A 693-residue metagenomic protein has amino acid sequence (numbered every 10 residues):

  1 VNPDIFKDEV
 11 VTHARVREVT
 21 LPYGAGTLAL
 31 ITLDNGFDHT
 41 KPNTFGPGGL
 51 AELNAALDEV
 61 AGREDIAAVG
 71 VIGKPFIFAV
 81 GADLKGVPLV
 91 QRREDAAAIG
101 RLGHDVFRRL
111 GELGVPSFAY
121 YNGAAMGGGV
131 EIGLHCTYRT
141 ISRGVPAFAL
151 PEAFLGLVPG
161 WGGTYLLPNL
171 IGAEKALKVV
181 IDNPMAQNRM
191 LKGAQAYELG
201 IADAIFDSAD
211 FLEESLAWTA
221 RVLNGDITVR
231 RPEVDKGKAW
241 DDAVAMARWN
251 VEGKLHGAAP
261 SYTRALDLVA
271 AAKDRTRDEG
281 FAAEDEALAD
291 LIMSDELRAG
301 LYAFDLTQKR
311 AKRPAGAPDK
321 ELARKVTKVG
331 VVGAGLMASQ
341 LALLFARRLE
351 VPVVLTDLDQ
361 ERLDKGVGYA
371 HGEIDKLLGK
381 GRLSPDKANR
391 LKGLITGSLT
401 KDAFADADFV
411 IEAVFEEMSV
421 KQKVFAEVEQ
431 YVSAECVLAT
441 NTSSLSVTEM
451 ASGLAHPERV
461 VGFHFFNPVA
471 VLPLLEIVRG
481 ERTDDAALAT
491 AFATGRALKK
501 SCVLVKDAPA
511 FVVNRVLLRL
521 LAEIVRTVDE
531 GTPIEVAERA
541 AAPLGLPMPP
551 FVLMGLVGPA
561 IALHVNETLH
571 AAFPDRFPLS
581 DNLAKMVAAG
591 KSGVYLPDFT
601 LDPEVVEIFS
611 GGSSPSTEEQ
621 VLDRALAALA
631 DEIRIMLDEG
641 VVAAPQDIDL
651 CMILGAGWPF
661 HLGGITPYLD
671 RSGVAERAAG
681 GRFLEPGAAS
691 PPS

Functional and structural regions predicted by a protein language model:
V1-I72, R108: Conserved CoA-thioester-binding segment of acyl-CoA-metabolizing enzymes
N2-V10, R15-G26, V90-E94, A98-L102 (+3 more regions): N-terminal glycine-rich phosphate-binding loop for ADP-containing cofactors
L28-T32, A68-I72, F118-Y120, T140 (+2 more regions): Structural motif
N35, T40, I72-V106, A125 (+1 more regions): Glycine- (often His-adjacent) and acidic-residue-rich active-site loop that binds/positions the CoA thioester
D65-A67, V115, C436: Short, well-ordered coil/turn segments that N-cap beta-strands
V106-A119: Conserved catalytic cysteine-centered active-site region of acyl-thioester-dependent Claisen-condensing enzymes
A119-G129, N188: Gly/Ser-rich catalytic serine loop of serine hydrolases
